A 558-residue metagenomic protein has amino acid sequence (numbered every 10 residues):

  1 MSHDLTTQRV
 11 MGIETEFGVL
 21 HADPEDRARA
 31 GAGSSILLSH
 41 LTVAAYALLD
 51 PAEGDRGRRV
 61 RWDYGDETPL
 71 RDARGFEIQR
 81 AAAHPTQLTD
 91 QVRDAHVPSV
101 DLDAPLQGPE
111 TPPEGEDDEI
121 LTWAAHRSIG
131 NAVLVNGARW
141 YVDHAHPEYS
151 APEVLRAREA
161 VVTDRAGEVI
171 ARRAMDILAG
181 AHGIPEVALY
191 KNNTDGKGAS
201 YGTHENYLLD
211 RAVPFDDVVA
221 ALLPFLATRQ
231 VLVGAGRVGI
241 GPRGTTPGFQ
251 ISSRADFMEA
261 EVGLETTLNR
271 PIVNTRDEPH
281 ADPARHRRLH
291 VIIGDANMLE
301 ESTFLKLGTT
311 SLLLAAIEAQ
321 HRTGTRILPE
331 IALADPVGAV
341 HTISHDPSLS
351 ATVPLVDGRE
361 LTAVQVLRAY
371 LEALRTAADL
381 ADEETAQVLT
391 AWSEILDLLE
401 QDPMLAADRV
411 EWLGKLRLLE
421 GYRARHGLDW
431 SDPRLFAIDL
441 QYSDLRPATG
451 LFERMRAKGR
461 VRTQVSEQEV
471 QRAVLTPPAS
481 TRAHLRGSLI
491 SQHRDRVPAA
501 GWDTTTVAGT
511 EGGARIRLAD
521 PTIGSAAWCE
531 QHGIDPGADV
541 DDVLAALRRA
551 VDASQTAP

Functional and structural regions predicted by a protein language model:
M1-P185, L189-Y190, L223-A235, G239-I240 (+2 more regions): Terminal catalytic/cofactor-binding subdomain
P185, G196, Y201, V219-A220: Non-catalytic regulatory/linker segments of enzymes
N192-D210: Histidine-centered divalent-metal-coordination microenvironment in nucleic-acid enzymes
D195-G196, R229, A255: Acidic, glycine-rich active-site loops and adjacent beta-strand->loop/helix elements that engage anionic groups
Y201, A255, E259-L264: Long, low-complexity hydrophobic alpha-helices enriched in A/L/V/I and glycine
Y207-Q230: Helical (often loop-to-helix) elements that flank the catalytic cores of nucleotide-handling enzymes
